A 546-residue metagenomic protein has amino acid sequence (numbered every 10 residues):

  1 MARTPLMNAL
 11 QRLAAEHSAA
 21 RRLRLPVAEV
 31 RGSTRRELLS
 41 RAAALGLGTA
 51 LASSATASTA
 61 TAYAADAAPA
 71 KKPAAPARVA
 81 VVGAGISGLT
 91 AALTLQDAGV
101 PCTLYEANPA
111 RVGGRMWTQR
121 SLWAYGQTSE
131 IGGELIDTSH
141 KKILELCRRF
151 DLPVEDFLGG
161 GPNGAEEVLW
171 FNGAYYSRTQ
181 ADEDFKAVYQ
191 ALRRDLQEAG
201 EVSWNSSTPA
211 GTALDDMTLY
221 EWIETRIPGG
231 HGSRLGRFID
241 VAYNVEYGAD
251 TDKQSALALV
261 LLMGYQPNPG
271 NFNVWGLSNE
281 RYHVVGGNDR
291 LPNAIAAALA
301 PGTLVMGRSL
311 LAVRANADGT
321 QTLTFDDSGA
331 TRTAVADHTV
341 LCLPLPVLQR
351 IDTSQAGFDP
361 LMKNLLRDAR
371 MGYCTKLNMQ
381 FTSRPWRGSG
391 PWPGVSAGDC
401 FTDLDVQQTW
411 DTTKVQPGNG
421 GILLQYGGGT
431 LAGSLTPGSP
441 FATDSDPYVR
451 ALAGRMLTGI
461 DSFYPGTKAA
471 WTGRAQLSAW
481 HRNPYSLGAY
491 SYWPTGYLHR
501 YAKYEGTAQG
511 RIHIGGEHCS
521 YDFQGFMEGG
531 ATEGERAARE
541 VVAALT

Functional and structural regions predicted by a protein language model:
M1-T34: N-terminal secretory signal peptides
A14-A15, R41, A98, T320 (+4 more regions): Conserved flavin/dinucleotide-binding core of flavoenzymes
L25-T49: N-terminal secretory signal peptides and thylakoid transit peptides that target proteins across membranes
A77-T103: N-terminal Rossmann-like FAD-binding beta1-loop-alpha1 element of flavoenzymes
V82, A334-P346: Short hydrophobic core segments
Q96-Q119: Glycine-rich FAD pyrophosphate-binding loop
W204-A312, G319, D327, V335 (+3 more regions): Active-site/ligand-binding neighborhood in enzyme catalytic cores
L341-P360: Flavin (primarily FAD) binding-site architecture
